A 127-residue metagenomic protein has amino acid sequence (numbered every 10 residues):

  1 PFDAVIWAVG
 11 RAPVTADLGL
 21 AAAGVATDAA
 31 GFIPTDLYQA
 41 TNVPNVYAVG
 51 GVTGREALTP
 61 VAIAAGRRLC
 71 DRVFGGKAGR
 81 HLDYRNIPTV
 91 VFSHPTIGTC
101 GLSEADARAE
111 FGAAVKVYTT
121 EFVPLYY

Functional and structural regions predicted by a protein language model:
A4-A78: FAD-site-proximal beta/loop scaffold in flavoenzymes
R11-V14, T53-Y127: Mid-to-C-terminal Rossmann-like scaffold of FAD/NAD(P)H-dependent oxidoreductases
